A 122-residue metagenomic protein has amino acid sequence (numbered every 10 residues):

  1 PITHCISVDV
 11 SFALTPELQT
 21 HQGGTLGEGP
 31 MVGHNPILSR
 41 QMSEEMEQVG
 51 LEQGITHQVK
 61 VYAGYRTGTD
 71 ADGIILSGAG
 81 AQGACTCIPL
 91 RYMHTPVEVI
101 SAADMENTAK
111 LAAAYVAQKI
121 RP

Functional and structural regions predicted by a protein language model:
P1-M31, A71, I120-P122: Acidic/histidine-rich catalytic neighborhood of metal-dependent amide-processing enzymes
E28-A109, Y115-P122: Active-site-adjacent substrate-binding region of metalloamidase/peptidase-like peptide-processing proteins
